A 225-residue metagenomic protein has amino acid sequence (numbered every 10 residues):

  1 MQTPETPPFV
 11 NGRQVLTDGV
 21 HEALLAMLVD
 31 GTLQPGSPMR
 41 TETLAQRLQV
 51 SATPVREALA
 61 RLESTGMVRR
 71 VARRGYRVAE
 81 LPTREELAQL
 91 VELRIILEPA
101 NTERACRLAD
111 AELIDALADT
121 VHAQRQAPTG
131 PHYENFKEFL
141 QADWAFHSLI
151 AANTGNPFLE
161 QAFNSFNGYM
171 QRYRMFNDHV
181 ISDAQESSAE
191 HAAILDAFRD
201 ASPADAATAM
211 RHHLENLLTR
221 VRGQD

Functional and structural regions predicted by a protein language model:
M1-E103, R107, D225: Short linear motifs at protein or domain termini
M1-N11, A204-D225: C-terminal effector-binding regulatory domain of bacterial HTH transcription factors
V15, A184-Q185: Short helix-capping and inter-helix turn/linker motifs at the boundaries of alpha-helical repeat units
L28, A105, P128-P131, T154 (+2 more regions): Hydrophobic residues in alpha-helical segments
R70-V71, D143, E186-S188: Short, flexible turn/loop "capping" segments at secondary-structure junctions
C106-R107, G155, H179-V180: Short helix-capping/hinge motifs at transmembrane helix termini and TM-loop junctions
A111-F176, E190-D196, D205-N216: Conserved amphipathic alpha-helical segments that form helical-bundle/coiled-coil interaction surfaces
